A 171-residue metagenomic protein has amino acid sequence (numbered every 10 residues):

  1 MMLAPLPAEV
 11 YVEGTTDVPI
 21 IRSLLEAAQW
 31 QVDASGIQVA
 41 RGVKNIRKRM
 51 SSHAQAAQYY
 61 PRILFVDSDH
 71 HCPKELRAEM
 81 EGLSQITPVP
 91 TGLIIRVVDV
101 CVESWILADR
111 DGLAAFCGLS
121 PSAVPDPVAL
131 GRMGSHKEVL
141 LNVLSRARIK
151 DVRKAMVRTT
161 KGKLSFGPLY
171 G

Functional and structural regions predicted by a protein language model:
M1-P7, V18-G36, R47-I63, S68-G171: C-terminal accessory helical subdomains adjacent to catalytic cores in phosphodiester- and nucleotide-handling enzymes
V10: Conserved SAM-binding loop
E13-G14: Helix N-cap/beta->alpha junction signal
